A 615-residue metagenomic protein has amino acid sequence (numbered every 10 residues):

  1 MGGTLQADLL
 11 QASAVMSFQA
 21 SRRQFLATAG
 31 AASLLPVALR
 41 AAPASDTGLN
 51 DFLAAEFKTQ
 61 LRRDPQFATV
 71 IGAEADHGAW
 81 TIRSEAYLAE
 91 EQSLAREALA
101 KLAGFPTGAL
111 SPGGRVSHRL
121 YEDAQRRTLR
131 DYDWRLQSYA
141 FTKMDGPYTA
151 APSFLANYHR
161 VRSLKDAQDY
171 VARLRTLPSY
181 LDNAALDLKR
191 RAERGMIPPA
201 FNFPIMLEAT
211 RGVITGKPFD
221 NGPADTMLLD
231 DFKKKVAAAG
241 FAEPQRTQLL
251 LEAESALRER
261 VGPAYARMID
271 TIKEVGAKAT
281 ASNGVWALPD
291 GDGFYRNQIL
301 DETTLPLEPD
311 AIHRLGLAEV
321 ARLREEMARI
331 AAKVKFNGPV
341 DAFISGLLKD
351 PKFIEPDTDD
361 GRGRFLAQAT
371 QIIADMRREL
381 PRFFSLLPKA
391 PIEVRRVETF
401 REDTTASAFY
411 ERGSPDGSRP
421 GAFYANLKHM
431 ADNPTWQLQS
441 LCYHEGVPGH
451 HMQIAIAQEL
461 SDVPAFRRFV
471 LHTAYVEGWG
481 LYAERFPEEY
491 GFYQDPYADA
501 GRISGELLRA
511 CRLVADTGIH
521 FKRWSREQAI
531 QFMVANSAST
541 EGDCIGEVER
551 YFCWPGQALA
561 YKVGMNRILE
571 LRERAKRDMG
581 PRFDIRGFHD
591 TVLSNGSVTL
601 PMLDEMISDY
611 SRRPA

Functional and structural regions predicted by a protein language model:
G2-G3: Residue-identity detector for glycine
Q6-Q19, Q24-A42: N-terminal export signals
A27, A41-A615: N-terminal maturation segment of proteins
